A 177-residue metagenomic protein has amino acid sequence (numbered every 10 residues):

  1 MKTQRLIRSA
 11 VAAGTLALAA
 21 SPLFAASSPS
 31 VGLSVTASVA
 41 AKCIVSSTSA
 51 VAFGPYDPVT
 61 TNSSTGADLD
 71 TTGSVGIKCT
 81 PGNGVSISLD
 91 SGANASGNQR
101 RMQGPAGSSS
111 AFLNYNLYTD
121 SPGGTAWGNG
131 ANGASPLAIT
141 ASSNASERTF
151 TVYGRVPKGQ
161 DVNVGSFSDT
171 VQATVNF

Functional and structural regions predicted by a protein language model:
K2-V11: Bacterial N-terminal signal peptides that target proteins for export
V11-A17: Classic N-terminal secretory signal peptides
A20-P22: N-terminal signal peptide c-region/cleavage motif recognized by signal peptidases
A25-S108, L137-F177: N-terminal small/polar-rich segments of proteins
D90-G92, N116-D120: Predominantly extracellular/luminal cell-surface or secreted proteins
S109-N114: Surface-exposed, low-hydrophobicity beta-strand/loop segments enriched in small/polar/acidic residues
T119, G124-W127, N163-S166: Short linear motifs in low-complexity, proline-biased tails and propeptides
P122-S146: Extracellular beta-sheet repeat scaffolds used for adhesion and glycan interaction
